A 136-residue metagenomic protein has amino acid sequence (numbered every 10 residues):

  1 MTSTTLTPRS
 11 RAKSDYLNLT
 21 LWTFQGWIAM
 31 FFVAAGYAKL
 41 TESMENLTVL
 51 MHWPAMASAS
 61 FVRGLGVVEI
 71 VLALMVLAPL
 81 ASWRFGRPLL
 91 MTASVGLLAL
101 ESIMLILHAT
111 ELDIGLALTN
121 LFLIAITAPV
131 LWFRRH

Functional and structural regions predicted by a protein language model:
T2-H136: Membrane-interface extramembranous regions
